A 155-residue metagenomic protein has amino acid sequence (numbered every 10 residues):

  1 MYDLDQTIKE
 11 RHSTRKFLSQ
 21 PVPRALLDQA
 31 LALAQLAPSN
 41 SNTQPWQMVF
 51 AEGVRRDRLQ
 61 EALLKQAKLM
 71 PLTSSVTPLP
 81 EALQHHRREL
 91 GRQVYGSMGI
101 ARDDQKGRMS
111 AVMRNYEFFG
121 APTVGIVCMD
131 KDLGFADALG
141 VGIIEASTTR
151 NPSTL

Functional and structural regions predicted by a protein language model:
M1-L155: Acidic, surface-exposed loops and disordered segments
